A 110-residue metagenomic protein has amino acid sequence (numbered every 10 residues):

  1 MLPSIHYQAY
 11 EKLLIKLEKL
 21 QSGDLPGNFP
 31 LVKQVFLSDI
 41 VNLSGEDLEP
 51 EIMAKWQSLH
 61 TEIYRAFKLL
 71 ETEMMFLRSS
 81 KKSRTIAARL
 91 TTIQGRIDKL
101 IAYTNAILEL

Functional and structural regions predicted by a protein language model:
M1-F36: Short terminal alpha-helical segments
E18-Q21, L37-S44, E71, I101 (+1 more regions): Alpha-helical repeat scaffolds in large eukaryotic proteins
D24-N28, E51, R84: Solvent-exposed interaction patches of small proteins and small membrane subunits
G27-Q34, Q57, T61, I86-G95: Short, charged, amphipathic alpha-helical segments
D39-H60, S80: Short, solvent-exposed, charged loop/turn and helix-capping segments that join or cap alpha-helices on peripheral
L59-E71: Short, well-ordered alpha-helical segments that carry or flank key catalytic/ligand-binding motifs at enzyme/regulatory
K68, T72-L110: Amphipathic alpha-helical binding modules
